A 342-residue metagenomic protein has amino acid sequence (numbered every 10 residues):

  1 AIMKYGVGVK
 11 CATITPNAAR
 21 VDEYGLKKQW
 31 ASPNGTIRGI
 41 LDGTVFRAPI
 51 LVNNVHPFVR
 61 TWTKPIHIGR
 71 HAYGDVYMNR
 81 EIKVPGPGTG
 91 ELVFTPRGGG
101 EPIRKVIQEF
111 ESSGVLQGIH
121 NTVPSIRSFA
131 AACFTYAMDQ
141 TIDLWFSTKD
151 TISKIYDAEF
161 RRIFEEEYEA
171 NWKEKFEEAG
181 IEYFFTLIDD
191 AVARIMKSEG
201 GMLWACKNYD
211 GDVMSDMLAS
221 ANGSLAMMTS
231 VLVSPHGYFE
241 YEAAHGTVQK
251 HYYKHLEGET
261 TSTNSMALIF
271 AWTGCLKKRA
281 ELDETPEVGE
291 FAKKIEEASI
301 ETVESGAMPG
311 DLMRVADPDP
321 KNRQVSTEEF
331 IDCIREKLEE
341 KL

Functional and structural regions predicted by a protein language model:
A1-P102, Y209-V213: N-terminal glycine-rich phosphate/adenylate-binding segment common to multiple enzyme folds
A72-G74, M78-A130, T285, K293-L342: Glycine-rich phosphate/pyrophosphate-binding loop and the adjoining helix
L92-T186: Glycine-rich phosphate/diphosphate-binding loop of Rossmann-like nucleotide-binding domains
D139-T148, W172-F185, A280-A292, T302-V315: Flexible, glycine/charged-enriched surface loops at secondary-structure junctions
K154-E165, I195-L203, Y209, A219 (+2 more regions): Short glycine/threonine-rich loop-to-helix capping motif typified by GTGT followed within a few residues by an Asp-Pro
T186-A193: Short acidic loop-to-helix transition motifs that present clustered carboxylates
I195-K294, A298-S305: Glycine-rich phosphate/nucleotide-binding loop
